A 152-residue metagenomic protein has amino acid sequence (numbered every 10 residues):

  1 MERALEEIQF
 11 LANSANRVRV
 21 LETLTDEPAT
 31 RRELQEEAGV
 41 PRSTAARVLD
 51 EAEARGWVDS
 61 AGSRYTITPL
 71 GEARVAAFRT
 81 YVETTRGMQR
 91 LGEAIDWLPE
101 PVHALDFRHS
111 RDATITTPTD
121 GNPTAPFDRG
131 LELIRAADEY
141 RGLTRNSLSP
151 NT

Functional and structural regions predicted by a protein language model:
M1-V82: Basic, Lys/Arg-rich alpha-helical nucleic-acid-recognition elements, primarily the DNA-binding modules of transcription
L5, L91-T152: PLD-like (HKD) phosphodiesterase/transphosphatidyltransferase domain
Q35-E36, L49, S60, I67 (+5 more regions): Residue-level detector of alpha-helical recognition elements and their boundaries
R74-L98: Short, amphipathic alpha-helical interaction segments positioned at domain boundaries
